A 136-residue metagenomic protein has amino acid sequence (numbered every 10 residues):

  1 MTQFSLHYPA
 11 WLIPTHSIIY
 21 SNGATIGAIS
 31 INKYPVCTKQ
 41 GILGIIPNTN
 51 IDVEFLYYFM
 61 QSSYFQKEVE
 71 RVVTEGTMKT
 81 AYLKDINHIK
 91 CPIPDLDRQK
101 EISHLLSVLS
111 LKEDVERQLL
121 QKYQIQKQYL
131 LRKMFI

Functional and structural regions predicted by a protein language model:
M1-I93: DNA target-recognition domains and sequence-specific DNA-contacting regions of bacterial/archaeal
H88-I136: Amphipathic alpha-helical coiled-coil/heptad-repeat segments
